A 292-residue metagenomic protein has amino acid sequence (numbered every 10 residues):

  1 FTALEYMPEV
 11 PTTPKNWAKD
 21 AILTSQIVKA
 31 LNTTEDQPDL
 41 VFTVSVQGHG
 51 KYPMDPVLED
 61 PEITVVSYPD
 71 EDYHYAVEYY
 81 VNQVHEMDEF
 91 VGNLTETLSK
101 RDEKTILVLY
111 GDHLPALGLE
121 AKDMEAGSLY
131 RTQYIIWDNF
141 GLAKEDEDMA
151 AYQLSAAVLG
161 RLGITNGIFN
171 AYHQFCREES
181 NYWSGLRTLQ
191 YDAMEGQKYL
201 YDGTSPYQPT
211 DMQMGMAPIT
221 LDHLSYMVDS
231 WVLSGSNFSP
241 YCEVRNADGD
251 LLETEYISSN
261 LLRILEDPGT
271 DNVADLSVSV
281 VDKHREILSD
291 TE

Functional and structural regions predicted by a protein language model:
F1-E253, N260, T270-E292: Solvent-exposed soluble domains appended to multi-pass membrane proteins
